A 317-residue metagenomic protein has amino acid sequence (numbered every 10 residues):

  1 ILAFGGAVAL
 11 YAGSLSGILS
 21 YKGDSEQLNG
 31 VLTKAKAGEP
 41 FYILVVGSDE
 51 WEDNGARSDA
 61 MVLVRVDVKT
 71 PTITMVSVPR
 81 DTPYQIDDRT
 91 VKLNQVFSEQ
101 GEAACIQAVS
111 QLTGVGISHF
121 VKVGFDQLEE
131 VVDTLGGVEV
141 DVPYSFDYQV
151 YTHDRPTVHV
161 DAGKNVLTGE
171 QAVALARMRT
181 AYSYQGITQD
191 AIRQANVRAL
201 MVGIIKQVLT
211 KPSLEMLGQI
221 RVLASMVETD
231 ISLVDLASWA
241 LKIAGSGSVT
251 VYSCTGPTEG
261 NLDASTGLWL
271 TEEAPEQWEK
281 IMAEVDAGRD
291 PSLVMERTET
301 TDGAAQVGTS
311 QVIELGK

Functional and structural regions predicted by a protein language model:
I1-K317: Non-catalytic, solvent-exposed segments at the cell envelope interface
